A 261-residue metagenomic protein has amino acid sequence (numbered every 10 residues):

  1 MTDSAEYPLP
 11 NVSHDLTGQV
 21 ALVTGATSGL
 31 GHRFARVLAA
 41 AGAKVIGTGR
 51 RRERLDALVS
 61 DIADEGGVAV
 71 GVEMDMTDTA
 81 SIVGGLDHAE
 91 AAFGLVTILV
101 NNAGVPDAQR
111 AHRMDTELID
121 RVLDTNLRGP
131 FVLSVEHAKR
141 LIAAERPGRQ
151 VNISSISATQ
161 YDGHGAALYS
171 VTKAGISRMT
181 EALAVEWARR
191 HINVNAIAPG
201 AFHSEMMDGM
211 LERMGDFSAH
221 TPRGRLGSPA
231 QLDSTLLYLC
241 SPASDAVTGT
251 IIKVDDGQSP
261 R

Functional and structural regions predicted by a protein language model:
T2-T17, L237, T248-R261: Short C-terminal tail/terminal secondary-structure segment of NAD(P)H-dependent dehydrogenase/reductase domains
Q19, G67-V68, L95-V96, L141-I156 (+2 more regions): Active-site loop of short-chain dehydrogenase/reductase
V20, T27-S28: Conserved glycine-rich cofactor-binding loop
F93-G94, F131, R225-V254, S259: C-terminal substrate-recognition "lid" of short-chain dehydrogenase/reductases
R110-A111, D115-L123, F217: Substrate-binding pocket helix/loop in short-chain dehydrogenase/reductase
S134, T172, T180: Active-site helix of classical SDR
K139, V185-R189, D245: Alpha-helical segment proximal to the catalytic Tyr-Lys
